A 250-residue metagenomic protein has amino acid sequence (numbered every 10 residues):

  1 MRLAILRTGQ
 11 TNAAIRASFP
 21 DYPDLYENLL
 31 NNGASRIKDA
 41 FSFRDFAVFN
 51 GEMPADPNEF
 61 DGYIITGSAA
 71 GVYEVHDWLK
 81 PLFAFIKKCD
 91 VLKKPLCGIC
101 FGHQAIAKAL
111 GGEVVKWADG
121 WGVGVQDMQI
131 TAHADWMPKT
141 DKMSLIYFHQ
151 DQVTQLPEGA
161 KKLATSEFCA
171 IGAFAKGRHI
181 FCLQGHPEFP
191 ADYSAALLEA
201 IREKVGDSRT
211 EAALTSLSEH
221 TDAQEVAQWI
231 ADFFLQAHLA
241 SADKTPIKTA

Functional and structural regions predicted by a protein language model:
M1-D77, P81-L92, E211-A250: N-terminal beta1-alpha1 cap of cysteine-dependent amidohydrolase-like domains
A4-L6, R44-F46, I64, C97 (+3 more regions): Hydrophobic/aromatic beta-strand patches that form the interior of the parallel beta-sheet core in alpha/beta enzyme
N12, E52, V72, A105 (+3 more regions): Flexible, glycine-rich phosphate/dinucleotide-binding loops and adjacent beta-alpha linkers at cofactor/substrate
I15-R16, A55, E74-V75, A107-A109 (+3 more regions): Short glycine-/acidic-enriched loop or helix-start segments at secondary-structure transitions that form or flank
S18-D21, N58-F60, D77-K80, G111-V114 (+3 more regions): Short, glycine/charged-enriched secondary-structure capping and boundary segments
T66-A134: Cysteine-nucleophile active-site neighborhood
L110-D192: Pocket-forming structural segment of enzyme catalytic cores
R178-A213: C-terminal helical/coil "lid" or tail adjacent to the Rossmann-like core of SAM-dependent
